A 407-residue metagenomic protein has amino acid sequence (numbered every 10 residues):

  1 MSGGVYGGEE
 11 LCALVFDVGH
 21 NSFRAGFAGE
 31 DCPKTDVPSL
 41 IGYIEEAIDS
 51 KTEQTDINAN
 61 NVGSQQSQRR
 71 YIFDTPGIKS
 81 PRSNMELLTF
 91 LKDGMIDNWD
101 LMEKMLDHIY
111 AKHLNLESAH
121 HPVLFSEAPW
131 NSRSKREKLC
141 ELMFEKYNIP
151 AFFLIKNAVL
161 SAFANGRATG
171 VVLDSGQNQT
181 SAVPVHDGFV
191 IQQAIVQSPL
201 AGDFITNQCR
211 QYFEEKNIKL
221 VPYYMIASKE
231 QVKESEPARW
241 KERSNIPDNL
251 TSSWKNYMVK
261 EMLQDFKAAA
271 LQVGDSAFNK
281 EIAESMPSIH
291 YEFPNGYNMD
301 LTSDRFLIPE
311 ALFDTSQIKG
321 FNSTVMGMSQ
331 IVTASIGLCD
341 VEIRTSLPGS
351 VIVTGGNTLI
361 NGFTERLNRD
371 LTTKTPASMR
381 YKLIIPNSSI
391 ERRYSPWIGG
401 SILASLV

Functional and structural regions predicted by a protein language model:
M1-V407: C-terminal region/appendage detector
